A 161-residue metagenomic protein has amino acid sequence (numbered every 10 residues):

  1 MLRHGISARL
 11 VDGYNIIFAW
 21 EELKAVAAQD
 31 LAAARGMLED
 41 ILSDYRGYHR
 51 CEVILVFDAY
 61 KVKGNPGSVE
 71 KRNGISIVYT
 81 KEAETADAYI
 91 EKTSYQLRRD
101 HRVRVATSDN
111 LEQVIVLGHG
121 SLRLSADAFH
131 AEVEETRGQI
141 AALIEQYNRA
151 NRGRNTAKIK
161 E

Functional and structural regions predicted by a protein language model:
M1-V11, N15-E161: Nuclease catalytic cores that cleave nucleic-acid phosphodiester bonds, predominantly acidic two-metal-ion
